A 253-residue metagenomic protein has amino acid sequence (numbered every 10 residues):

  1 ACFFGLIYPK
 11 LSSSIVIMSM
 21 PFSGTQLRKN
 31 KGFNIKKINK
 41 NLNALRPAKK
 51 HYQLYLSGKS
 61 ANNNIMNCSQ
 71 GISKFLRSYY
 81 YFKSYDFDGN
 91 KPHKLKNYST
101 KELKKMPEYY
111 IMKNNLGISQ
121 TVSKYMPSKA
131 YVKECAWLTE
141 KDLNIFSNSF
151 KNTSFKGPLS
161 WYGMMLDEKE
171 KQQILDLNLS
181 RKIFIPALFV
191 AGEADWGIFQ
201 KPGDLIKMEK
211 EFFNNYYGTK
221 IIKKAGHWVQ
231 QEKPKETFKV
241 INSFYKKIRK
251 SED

Functional and structural regions predicted by a protein language model:
A1: Alpha/beta-hydrolase fold nucleophile elbow
F4-Y217: Flexible "cap/lid" subdomain of the alpha/beta-hydrolase fold that forms the substrate-access gate
N214-D253: Catalytic active-site module of serine/aspartate enzymes centered on a nucleophile-bearing elbow/loop
